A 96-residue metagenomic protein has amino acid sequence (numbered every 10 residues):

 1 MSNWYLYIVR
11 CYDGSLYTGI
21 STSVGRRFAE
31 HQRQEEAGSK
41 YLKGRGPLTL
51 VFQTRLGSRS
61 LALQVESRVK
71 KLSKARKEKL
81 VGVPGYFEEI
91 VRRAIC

Functional and structural regions predicted by a protein language model:
M1-A37, K43-L56, S60-K70, P84-C96: GIY-YIG nuclease catalytic motif and its immediate N-terminal context
S39-K40, E78: Flexible, active-site-adjacent loop/turn segments at secondary-structure boundaries
A75-V81: A short, polar/charged loop-to-alpha-helix boundary motif
